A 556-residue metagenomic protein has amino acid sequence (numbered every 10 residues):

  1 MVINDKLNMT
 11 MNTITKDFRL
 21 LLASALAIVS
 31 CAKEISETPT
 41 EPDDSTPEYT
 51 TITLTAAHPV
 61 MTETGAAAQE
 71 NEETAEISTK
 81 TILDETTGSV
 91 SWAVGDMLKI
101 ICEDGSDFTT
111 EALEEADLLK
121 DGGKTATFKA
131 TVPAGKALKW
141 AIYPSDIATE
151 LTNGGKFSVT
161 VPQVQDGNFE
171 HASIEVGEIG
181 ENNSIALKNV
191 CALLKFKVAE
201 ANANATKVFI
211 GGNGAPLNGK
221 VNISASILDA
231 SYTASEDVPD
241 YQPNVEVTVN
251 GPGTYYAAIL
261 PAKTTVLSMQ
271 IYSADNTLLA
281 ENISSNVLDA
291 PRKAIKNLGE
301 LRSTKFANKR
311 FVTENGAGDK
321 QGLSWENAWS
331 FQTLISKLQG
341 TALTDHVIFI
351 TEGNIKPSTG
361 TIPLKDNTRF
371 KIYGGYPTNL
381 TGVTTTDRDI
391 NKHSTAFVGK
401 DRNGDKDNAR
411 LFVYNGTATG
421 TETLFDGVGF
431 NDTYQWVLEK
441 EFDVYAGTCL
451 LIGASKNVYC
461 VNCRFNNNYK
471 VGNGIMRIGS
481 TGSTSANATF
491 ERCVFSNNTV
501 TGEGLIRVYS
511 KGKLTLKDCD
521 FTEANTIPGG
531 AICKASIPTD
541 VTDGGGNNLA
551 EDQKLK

Functional and structural regions predicted by a protein language model:
M1-S30: Sec-dependent bacterial lipoprotein signal peptides
N12, L22, V29-A307: Sec-type signal peptide cleavage vicinity
G95, N182, N218, D345 (+15 more regions): Surface-exposed or flexible loop/turn and strand-edge residues in extracellular/cell-surface modules
D146-A148, A201-N204, N315-D319, G353-I355 (+4 more regions): Acidic glycine-/aspartate-rich tracts in secreted/extracellular proteins
K309-T351, K356, T361: Acidic Gly/Asp/Thr-rich repetitive segments characteristic of extracellular carbohydrate-active and adhesion proteins
K356-K371, N379-G427, N431-K456, I478-G482 (+1 more regions): Extracellular beta-strand-rich solenoid/capping regions of secreted or surface-exposed proteins that bind or remodel
R369, G374, G420-Y434, K456-Y469 (+3 more regions): Right-handed parallel beta-helix
V398-N408, V428-T448, R464-I475, V494-L505 (+1 more regions): Glycine-centered low-complexity coil/loop motifs and glycine-rich tracts, especially the flexible linkers
